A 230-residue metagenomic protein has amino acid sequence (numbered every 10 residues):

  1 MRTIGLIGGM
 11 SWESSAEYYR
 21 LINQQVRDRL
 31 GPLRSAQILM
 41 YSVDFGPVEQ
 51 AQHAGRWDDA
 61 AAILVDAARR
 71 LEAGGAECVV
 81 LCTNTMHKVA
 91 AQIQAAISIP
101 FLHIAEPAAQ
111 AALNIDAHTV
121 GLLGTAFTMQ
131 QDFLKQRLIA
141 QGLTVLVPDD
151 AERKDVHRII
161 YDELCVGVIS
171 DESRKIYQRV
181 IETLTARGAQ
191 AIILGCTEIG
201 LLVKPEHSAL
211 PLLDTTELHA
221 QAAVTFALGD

Functional and structural regions predicted by a protein language model:
M1-D230: Non-catalytic structural scaffold of enzyme domains
